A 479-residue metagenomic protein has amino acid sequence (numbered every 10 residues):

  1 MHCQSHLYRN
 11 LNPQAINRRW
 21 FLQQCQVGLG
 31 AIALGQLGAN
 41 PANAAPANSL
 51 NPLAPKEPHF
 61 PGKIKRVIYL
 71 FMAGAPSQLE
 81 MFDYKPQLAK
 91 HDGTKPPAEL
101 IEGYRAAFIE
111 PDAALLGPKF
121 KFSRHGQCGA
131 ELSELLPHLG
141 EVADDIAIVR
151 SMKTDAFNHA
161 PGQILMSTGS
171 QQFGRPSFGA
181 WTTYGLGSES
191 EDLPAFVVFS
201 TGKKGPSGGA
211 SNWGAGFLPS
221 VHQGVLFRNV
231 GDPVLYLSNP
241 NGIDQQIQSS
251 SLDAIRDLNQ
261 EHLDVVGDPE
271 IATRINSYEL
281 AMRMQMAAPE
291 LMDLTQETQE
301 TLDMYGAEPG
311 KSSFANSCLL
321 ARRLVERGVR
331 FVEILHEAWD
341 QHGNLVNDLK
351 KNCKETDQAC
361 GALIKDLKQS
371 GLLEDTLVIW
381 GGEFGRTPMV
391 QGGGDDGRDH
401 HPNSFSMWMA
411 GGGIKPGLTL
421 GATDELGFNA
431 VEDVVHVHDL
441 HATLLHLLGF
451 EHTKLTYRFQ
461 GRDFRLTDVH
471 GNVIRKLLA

Functional and structural regions predicted by a protein language model:
M1-A479: Ligand-binding pockets and gating/stacking loops
